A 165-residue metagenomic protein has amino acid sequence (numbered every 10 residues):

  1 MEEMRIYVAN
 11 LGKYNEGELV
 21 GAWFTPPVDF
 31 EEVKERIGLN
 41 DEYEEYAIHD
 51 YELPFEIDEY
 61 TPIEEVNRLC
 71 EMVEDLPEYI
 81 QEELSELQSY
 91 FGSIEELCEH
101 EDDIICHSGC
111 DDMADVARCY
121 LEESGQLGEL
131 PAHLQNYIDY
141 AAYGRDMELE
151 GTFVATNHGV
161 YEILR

Functional and structural regions predicted by a protein language model:
M1-Y43: N-terminal ordered "arm"
E2-M4, I57-I63, Y90, G109 (+1 more regions): Non-transmembrane, interaction-prone alpha-helical and coil segments associated with secretion and export
A9-N15, Y51-L53, T156-G159, L164-R165: Short, flexible beta-strand-to-coil junctions
F30-E95: Structured domain cores in non-transmembrane regions
N40, M72-Y79, Y90, H107 (+4 more regions): Surface-exposed polar/charged interaction patches
R118-R165: Acidic, proline/glycine-rich low-complexity IDRs
